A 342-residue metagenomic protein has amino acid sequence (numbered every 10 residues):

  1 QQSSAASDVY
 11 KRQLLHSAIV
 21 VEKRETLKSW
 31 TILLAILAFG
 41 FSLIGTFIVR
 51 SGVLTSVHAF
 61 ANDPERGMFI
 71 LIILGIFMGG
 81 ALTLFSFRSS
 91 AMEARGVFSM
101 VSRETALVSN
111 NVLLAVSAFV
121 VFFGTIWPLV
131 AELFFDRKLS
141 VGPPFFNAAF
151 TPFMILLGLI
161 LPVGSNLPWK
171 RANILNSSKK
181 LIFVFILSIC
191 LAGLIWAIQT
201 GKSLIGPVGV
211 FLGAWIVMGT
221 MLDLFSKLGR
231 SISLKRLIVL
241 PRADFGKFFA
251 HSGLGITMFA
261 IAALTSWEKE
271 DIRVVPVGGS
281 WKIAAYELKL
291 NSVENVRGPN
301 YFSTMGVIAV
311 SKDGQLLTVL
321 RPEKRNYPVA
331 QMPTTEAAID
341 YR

Functional and structural regions predicted by a protein language model:
S4-R342: Solvent-exposed, non-transmembrane regions of integral membrane proteins
